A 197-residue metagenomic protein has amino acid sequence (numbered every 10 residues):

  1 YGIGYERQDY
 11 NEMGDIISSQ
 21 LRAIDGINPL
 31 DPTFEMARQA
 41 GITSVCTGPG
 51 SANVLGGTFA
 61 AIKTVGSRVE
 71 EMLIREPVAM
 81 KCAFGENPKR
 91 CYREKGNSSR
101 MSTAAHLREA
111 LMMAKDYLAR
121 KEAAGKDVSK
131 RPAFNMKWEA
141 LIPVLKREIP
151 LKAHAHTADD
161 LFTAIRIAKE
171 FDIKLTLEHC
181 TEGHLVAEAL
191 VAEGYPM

Functional and structural regions predicted by a protein language model:
Y1-A40, S44-G48: Metal-associated gating/positioning segment near the N- to mid-region
G2-I3, G57-A60, E188-G194: Histidine/acidic-residue-rich catalytic or RNA/ligand-binding cores of hydrolases and nuclease-related proteins
S18, A104, W138, H184-A187: Extracytoplasmic/secreted envelope proteins and their assembly/folding machinery, especially bacterial periplasmic
L30-T176: Polyanionic/metal-chelating signatures
F162, L177, T181-M197: Catalytic core of soluble alpha/beta enzymes
